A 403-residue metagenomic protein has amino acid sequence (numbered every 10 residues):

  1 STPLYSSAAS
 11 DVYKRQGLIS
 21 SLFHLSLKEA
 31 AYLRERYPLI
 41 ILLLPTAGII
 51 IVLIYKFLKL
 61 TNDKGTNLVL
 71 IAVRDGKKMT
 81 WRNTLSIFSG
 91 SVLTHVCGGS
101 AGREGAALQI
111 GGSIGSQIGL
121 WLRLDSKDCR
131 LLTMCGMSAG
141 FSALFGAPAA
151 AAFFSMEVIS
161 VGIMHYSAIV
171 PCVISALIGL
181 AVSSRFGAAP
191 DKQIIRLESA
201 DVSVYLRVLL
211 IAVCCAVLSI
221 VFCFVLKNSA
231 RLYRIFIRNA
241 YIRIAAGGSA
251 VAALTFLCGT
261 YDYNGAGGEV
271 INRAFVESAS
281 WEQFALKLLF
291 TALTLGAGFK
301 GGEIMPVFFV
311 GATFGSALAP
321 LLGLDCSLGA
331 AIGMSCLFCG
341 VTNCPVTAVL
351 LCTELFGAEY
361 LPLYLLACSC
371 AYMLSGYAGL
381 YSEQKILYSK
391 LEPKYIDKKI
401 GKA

Functional and structural regions predicted by a protein language model:
S1-A403: Alpha-helical transmembrane segments and immediately membrane-proximal extracytoplasmic
